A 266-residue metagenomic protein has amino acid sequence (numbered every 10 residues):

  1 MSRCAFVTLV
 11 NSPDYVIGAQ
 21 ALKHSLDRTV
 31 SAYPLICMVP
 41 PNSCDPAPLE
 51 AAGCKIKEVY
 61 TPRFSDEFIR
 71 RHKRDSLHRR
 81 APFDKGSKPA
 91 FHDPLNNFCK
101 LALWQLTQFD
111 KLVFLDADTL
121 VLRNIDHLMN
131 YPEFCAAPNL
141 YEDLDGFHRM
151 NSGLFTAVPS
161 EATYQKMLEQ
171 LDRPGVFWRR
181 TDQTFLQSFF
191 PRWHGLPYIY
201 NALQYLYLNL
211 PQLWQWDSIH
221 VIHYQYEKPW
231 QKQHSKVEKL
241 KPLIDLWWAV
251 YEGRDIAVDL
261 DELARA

Functional and structural regions predicted by a protein language model:
M1-L22, V30-S31, C37-P40, E50-A52 (+4 more regions): A glycosyltransferase accessory/donor-loop signature
R3, K100-L101, P132, N151-S152 (+2 more regions): Short, surface-exposed beta-edge/turn micro-motifs
S12-P13, K88-D93, V113-L115, R173-G175: Short, flexible loop segments at the rims of nucleotide/cofactor-binding pockets, characterized by
S31-A32, Q108: Short loop/turn motifs at secondary-structure junctions
D45-A51, D126-Y131, K232-H234: Short loop/helix-cap segments at secondary-structure boundaries that form the rim of catalytic
A47-T107: Active-site-proximal specificity loops/subdomain of glycosyltransferases
E58, P62, H92-R149, T156-E161: GT-A fold catalytic core of metal-dependent nucleotide-sugar glycosyltransferases, centered on the diacidic
